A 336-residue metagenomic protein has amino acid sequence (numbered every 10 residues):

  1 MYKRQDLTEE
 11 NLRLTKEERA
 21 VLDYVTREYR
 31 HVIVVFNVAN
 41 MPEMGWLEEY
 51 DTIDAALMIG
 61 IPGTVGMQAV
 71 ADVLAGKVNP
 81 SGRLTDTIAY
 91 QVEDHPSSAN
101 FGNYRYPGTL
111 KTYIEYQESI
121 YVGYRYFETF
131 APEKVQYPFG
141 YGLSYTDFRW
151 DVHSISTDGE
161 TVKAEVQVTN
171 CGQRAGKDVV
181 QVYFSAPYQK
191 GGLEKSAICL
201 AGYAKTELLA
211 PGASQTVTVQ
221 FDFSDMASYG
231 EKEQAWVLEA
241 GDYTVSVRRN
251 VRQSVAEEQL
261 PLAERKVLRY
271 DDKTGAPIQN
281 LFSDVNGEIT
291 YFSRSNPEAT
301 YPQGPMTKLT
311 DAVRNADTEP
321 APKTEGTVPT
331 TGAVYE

Functional and structural regions predicted by a protein language model:
M1-Y2: Conserved small/polar residues in nucleotide/adenosyl-binding loops
R27-V32, D51-D54: A short helix->loop->beta-strand "cap" motif at the edges of active sites that frequently abuts
N37, P42-K177, A240-R248, P261 (+1 more regions): Secreted, periplasmic, or luminal enzymes acting at the cell surface/secretory milieu
Q173-I198: Short acidic, flexible loop segments centered on an aromatic residue
A175-V182, Y229-K232, E257: Short, hydrophobic/aromatic beta-strand segments
K190-E231: Intrinsically disordered, low-complexity Pro/Gly/Ser/Thr-rich segments with frequent PxxP/GP/PP motifs and embedded
Q220-V251: Short, surface-exposed ligand- or partner-binding patches at beta-edge/loop junctions that are enriched in aromatics
V251-Q259: Beta-sandwich strand segments
